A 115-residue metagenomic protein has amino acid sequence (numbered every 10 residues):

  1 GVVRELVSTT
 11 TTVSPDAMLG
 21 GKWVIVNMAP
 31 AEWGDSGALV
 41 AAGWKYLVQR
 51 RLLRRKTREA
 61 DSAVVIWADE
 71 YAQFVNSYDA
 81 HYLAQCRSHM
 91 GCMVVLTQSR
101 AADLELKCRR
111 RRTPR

Functional and structural regions predicted by a protein language model:
G1-C92: P-loop NTPase motor domains
L83-R115: Conserved ATP-driven motor cores of ASCE-family P-loop NTPases powering translocation/secretion/packaging/pilus
